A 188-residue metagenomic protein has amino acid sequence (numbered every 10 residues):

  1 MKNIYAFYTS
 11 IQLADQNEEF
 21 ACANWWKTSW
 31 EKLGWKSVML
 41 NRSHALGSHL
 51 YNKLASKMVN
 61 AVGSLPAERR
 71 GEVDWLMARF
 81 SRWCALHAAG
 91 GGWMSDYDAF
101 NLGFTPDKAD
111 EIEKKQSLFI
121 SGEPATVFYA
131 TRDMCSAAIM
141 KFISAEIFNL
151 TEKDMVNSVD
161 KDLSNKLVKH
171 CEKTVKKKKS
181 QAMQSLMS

Functional and structural regions predicted by a protein language model:
M1-E68, L76-A78, D133: N-terminal anchoring/stem segment of glycosyltransferases
I4, S37, V127-F128, S164: Generic structural hydrophobic/aromatic packing signal, biased to beta-strands
N17-W26, D107-K108, S158-L163: Well-ordered, non-membrane alpha-helical segments in soluble/globular domains
S29, W83-A88, N165-K169: Short, hydrophobic/amphipathic alpha-helical patches that form generic packing surfaces within helical domains
V38-L46, D98, K173-S180: Acidic carboxylate-rich catalytic motifs and surrounding loops in phosphoryl-/glycosyl-chemistry enzymes
N41, W75, F119-E123, T151-V156 (+1 more regions): Membrane-topology and secretion signals of cell-surface/extracellular proteins
G71-M140, S144-E146: GT-A fold catalytic core of metal-dependent nucleotide-sugar glycosyltransferases, centered on the diacidic
I139-S188: Catalytic core and acceptor-binding pocket of nucleotide-sugar-dependent glycosyltransferases
